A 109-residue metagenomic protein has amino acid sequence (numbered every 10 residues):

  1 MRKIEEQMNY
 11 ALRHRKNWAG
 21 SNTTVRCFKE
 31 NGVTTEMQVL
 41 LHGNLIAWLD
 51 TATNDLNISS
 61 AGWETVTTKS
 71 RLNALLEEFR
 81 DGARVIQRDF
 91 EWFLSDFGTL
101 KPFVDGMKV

Functional and structural regions predicted by a protein language model:
M1-V109: Terminal leader/tail segments of proteins
